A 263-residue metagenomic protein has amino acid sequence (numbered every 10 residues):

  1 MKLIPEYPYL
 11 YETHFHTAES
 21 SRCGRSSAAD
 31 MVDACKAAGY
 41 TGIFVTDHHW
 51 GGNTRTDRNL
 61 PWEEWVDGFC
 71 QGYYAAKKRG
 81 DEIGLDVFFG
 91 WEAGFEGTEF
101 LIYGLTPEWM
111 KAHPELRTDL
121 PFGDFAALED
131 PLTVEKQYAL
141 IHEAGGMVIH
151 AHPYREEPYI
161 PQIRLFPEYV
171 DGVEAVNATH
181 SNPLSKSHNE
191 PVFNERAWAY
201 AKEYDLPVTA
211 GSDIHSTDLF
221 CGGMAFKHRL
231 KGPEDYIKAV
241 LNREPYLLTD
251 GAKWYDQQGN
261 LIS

Functional and structural regions predicted by a protein language model:
M1-P8, D30, V45, L132-G145 (+3 more regions): C-terminal functional module detector
K2-E135, A139, A175-E203, H215-D218: A metal-dependent hydrolase metal-coordination microenvironment
D57-P61, Y103-G104, I163-P167, G222-K227: Short low-complexity, flexible loop/linker segments enriched in glycine and/or proline with clustered acidic
G90-E92, H142-P158: Aromatic-lined carbohydrate-recognition surfaces of secreted/lumenal glycan-active proteins
T98-G104, W109, R155-P167: Distinct, well-ordered alpha-helical segments
P107-M110, E143-M147, P167-V173, L206-P207: Glycine-enriched alpha-helix->loop->beta-strand junction motifs that scaffold or abut catalytic
V148-H152, E174-A175, G211: Short, conserved beta-strand edge motifs with alternating hydrophobic and charged residues
G172-A175, L230: Short hydrophobic/aromatic-enriched beta-strand-loop microsegments
